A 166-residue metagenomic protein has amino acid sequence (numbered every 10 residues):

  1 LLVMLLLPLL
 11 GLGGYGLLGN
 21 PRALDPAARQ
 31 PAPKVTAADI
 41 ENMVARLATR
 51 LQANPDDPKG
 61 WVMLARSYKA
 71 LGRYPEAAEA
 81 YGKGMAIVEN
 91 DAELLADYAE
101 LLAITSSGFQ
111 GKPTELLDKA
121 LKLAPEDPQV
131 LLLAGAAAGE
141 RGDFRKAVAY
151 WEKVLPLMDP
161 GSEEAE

Functional and structural regions predicted by a protein language model:
L1-A45: Long, contiguous interaction/recruitment modules in multidomain scaffold/adaptor proteins
A28-T36, P58, V62-A70, P75-A124: Alpha-helical adaptor scaffolds
E41-V44, A48, A78, M85 (+4 more regions): Tetratricopeptide repeat
Q52-D57, N90-D91, E126, P160-G161: Short coil loop/turn residues that delineate tetratricopeptide repeat
G60, L94, V130, E164-A165: TPR alpha-solenoid repeat register
Q129-G142: Soluble extracytoplasmic domains of inner/organellar membrane proteins
A134, D159-E166: Short, intrinsically disordered, charge-balanced linker/junction segments flanking boundaries in proteins
G139-S162: TPR/TPR-like (Sel1-like) alpha-helical repeat modules
